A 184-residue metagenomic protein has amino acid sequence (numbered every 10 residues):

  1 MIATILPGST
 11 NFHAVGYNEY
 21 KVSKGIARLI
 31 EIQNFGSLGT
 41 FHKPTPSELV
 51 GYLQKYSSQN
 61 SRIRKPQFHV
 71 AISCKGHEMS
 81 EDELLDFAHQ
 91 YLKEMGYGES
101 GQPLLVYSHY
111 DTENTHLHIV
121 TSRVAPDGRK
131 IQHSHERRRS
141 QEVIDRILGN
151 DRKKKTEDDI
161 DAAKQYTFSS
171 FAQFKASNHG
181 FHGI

Functional and structural regions predicted by a protein language model:
M1-I184: N-terminal nicking endonuclease/strand-transfer module with a His-rich metal-binding environment and a catalytic Tyr
